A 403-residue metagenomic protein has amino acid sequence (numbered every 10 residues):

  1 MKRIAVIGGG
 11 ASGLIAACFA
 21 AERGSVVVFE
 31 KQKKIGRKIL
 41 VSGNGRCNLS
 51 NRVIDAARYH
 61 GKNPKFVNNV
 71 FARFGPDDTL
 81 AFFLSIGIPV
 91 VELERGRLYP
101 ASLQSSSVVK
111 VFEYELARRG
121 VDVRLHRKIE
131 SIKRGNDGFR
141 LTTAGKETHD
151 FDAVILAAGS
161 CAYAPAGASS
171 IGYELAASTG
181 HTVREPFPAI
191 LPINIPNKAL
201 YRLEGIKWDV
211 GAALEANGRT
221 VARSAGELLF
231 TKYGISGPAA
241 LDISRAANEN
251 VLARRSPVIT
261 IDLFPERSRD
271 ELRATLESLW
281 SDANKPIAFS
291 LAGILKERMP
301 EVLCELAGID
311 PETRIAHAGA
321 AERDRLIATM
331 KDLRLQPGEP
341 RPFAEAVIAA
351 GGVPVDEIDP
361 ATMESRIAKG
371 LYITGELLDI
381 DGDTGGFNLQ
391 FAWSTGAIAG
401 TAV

Functional and structural regions predicted by a protein language model:
M1-S12: Beta1/beta-strand and adjacent pyrophosphate-binding region of the FAD-binding site in flavoprotein oxidoreductases
A5, A21-N44: Glycine-rich FAD pyrophosphate-binding loop
A5-I7, F29, I129, H149-P165 (+3 more regions): Short hydrophobic core segments
K33-I35, L40-V41, L49-A56, P89 (+2 more regions): An anion/pyrophosphate-binding glycine-rich loop and adjacent beta-alpha core in soluble alpha-beta enzymes
R46-E92: Glycine-rich active-site loop/strand segments that organize a redox cofactor
L125, E301-D381: A glycine-rich dinucleotide-binding beta-alpha-beta segment and adjacent secondary-structure elements that constitute
L125-G138: A conserved short coil-to-beta-strand element within the FAD-binding core of flavoproteins
A153-A199: Glycine-rich loop(s) and the adjacent beta-strand/alpha-helix scaffold that form part
